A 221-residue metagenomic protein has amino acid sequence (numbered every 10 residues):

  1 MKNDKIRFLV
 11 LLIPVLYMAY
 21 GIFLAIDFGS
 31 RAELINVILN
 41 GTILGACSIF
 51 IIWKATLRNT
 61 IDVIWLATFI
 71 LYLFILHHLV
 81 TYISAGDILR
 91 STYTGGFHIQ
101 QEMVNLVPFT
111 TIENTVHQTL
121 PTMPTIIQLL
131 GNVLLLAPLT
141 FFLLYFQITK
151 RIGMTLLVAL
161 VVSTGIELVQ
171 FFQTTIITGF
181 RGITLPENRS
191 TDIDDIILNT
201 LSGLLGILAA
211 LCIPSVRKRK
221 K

Functional and structural regions predicted by a protein language model:
K2-E187, L204-K221: Bulky hydrophobic segments
E187-T200: Membrane-interface transmembrane-helix boundary segments in multi-pass integral membrane proteins
